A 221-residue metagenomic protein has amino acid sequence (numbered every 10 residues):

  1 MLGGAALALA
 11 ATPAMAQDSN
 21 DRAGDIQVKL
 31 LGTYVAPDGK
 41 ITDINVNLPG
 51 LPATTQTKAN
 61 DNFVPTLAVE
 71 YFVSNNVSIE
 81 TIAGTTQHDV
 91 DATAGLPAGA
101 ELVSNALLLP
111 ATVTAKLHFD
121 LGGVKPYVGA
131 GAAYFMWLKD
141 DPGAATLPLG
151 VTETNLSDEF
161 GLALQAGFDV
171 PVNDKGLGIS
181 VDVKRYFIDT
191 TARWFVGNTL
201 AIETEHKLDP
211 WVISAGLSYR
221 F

Functional and structural regions predicted by a protein language model:
M1-R22: Cleavable N-terminal export/targeting peptides
A16-E70: Short glycine/proline- and aromatic-enriched beta-strand/turn motifs that initiate or cap beta-hairpins
Q17-S19, Y34-A36, A68-A144, P210 (+2 more regions): Gram-negative (and chloroplast) outer-membrane scaffold detector with strong preference for beta-barrel transmembrane
G24, D61-P65, N105-A111, V124 (+2 more regions): Residues that define the transmembrane beta-barrel architecture of outer-membrane proteins
Q27, S78, K125, G176-G178: Membrane-spanning beta-strand positions in outer-membrane beta-barrel proteins
K40-L48, V90-A98, L138-G150, T191-L200: Outer-membrane beta-barrel translocator domains and adjoining extracellular loop/strand segments of Gram-negative
T54-K58, A100-S104, E153-S157, I202-T204: Outer-membrane beta-barrel domain signature
H88, N173-F221: Predominantly the C-terminal beta-signal and adjacent terminal strand-loop region of outer-membrane beta-barrel
